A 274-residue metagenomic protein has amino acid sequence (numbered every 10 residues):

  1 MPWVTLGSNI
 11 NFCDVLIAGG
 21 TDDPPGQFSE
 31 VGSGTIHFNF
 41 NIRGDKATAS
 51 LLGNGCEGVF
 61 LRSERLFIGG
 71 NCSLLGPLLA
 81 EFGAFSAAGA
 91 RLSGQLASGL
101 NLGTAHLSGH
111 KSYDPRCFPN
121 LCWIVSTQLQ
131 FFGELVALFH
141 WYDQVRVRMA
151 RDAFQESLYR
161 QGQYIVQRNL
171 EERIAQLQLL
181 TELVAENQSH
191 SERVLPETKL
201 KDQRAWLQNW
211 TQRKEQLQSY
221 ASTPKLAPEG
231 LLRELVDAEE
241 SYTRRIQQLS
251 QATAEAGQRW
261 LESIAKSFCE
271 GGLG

Functional and structural regions predicted by a protein language model:
M1-Y164: Glycine-rich hexapeptide-repeat left-handed beta-helix
S50, S98-G274: Terminal amphipathic alpha-helical/low-complexity segments used for targeting or macromolecular assembly
